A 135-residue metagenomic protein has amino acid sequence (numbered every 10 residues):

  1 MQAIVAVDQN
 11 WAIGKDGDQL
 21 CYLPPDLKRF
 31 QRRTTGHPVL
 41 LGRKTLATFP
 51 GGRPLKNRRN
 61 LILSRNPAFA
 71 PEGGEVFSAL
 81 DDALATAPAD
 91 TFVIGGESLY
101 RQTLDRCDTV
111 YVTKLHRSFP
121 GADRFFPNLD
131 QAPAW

Functional and structural regions predicted by a protein language model:
M1-W135: Enzymes that bind and transform nitrogen-containing heteroaromatic metabolites
